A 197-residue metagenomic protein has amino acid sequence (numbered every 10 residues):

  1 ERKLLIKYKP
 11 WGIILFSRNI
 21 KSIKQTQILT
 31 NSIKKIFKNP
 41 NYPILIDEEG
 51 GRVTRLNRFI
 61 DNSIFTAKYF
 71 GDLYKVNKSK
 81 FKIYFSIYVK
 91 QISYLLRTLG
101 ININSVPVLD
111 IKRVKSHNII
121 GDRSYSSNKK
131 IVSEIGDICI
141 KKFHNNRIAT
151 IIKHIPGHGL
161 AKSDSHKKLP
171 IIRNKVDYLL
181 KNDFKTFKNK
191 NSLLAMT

Functional and structural regions predicted by a protein language model:
E1, E48-E49, K82, E134 (+1 more regions): Glutamate identity and glutamate-enriched acidic tracts
E1, I13, N191-L194: Proteins with a high burden of low-complexity, intrinsically disordered sequence enriched in S/T/G/P/A and R, requiring
E1-Y8: Preference for extracellular/luminal or secreted protein segments
I6, R97, K188-N191: Non-catalytic positions within long, well-ordered alpha-helices that form the structural scaffold/packing of enzyme
K9-I131, L160-I172: Enzymes and membrane/adaptor proteins characterized by extended Gly/Ser/Thr/Asp/Glu-rich, aromatic-dotted
R18-I36, Y42, E134-I138, F143-H144 (+1 more regions): Second-shell residues forming the walls of enzyme active-site clefts
